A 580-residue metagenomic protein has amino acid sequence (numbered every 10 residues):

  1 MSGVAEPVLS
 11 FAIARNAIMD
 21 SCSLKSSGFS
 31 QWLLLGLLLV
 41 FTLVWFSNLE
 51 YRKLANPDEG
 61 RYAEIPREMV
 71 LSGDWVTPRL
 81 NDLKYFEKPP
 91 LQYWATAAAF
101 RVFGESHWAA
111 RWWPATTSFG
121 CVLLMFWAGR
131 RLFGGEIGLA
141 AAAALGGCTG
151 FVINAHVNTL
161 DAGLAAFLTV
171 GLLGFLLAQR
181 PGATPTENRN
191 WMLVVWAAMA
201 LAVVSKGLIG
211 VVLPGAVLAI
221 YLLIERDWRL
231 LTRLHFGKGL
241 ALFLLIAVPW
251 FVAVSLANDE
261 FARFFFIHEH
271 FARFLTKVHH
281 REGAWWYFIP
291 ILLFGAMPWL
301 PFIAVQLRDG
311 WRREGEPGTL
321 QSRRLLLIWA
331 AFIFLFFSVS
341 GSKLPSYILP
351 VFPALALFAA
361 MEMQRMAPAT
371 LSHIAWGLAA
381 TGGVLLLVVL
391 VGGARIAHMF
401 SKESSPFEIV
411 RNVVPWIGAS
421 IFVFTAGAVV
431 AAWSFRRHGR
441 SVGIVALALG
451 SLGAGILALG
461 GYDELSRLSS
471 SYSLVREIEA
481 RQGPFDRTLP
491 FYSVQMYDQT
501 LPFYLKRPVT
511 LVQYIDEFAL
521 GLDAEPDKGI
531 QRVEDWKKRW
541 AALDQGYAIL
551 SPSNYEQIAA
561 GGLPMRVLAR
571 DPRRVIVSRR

Functional and structural regions predicted by a protein language model:
P7: Cationic, low-complexity basic patches in intrinsically disordered or flexible, solvent-exposed regions
F11-I13, I18-S372, P502: Membrane-integral, polyisoprenol-dependent glycosyltransferases of the GT-C/oligosaccharyltransferase superfamily
D20-L24, L193-A197, Q306-R580: Membrane-embedded architecture of ER/inner-membrane glycosylation machinery
